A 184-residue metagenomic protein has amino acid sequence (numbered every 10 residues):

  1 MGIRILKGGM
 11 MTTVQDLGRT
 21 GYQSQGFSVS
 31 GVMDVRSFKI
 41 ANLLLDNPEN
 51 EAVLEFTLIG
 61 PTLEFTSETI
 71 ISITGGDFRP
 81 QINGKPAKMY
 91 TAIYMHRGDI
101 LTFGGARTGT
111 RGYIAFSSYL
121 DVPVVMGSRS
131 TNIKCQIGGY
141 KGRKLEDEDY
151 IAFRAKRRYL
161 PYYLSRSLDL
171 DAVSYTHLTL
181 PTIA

Functional and structural regions predicted by a protein language model:
M1-L178: Conserved "landmark" site that anchors the functional core of diverse proteins
T179-A184: A short, hydrophobic C-terminal helix/tail in secreted or cell-surface proteins
